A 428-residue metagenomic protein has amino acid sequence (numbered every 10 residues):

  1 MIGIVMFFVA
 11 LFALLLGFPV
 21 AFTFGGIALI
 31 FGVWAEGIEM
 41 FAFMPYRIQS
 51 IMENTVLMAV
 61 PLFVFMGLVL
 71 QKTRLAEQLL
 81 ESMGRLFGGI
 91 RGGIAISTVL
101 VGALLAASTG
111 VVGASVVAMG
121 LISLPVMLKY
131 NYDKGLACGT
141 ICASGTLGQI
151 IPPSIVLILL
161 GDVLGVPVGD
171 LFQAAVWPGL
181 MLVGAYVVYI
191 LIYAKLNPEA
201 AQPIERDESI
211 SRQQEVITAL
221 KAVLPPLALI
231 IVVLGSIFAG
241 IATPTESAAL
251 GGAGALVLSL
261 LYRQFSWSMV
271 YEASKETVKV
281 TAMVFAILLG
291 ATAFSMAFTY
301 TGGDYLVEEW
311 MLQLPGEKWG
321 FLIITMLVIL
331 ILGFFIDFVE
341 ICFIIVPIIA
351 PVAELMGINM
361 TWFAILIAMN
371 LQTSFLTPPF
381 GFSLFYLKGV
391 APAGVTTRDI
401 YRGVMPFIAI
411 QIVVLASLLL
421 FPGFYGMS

Functional and structural regions predicted by a protein language model:
M1-S428: Alpha-helical transmembrane segments of multi-pass membrane transport proteins
